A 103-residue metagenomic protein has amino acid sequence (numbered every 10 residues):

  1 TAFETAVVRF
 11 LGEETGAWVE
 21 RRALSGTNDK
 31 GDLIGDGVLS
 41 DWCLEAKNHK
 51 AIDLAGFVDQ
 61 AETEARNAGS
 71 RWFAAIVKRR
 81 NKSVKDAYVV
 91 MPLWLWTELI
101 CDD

Functional and structural regions predicted by a protein language model:
T1-D103: Catalytic phosphate/metal-binding cores of nucleic-acid and nucleotide-processing enzymes, i.e., regions that mediate
